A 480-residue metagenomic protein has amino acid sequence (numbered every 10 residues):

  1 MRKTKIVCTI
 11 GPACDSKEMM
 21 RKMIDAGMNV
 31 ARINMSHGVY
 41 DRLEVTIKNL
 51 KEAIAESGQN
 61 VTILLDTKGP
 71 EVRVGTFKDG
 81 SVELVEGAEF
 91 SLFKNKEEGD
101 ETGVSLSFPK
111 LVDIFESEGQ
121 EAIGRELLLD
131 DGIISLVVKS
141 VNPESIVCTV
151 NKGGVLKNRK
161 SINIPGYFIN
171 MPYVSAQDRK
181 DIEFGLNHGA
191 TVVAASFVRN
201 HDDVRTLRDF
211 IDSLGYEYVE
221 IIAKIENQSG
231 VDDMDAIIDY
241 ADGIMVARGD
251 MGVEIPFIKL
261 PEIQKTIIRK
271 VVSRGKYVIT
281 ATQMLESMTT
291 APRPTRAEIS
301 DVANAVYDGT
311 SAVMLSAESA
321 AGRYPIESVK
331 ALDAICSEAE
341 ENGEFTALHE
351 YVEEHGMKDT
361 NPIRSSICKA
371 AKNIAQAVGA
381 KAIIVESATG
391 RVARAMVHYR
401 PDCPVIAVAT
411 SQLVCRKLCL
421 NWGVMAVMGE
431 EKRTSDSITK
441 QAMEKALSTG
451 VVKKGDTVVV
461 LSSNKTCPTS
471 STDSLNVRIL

Functional and structural regions predicted by a protein language model:
M1-L480: Non-catalytic helical/linker scaffolds that mediate oligomerization, partner binding, and domain coupling around large
